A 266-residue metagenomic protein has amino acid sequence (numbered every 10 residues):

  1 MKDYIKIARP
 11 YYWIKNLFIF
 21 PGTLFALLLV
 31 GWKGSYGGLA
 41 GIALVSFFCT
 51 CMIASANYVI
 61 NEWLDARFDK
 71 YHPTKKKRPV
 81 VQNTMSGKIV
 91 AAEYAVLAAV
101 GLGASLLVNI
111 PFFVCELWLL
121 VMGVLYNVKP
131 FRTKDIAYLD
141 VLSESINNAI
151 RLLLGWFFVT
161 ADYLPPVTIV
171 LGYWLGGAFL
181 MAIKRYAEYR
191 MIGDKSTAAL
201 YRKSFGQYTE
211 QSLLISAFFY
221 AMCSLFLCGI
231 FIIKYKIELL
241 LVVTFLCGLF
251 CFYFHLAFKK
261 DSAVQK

Functional and structural regions predicted by a protein language model:
M1-K70, N83-V96: Topogenic membrane-insertion module of multi-pass membrane proteins
K2-W13, A149, L154-K266: C-terminal membrane-associated helical module and adjoining short loops/tails
K6-Y11, P79-A91, N109-F112, K134-L142 (+2 more regions): Short, amphipathic, aromatic/basic-enriched membrane-interface segments that mark the entry/exit of transmembrane
I14, F18-P21, L44-M52, A92-V100 (+7 more regions): Lipid-exposed faces of alpha-helical membrane segments in multi-pass integral membrane proteins
L24-F48, L102-V114, L152-G172, F226-L241: Helix-coil boundary and interhelical linker segments in multi-pass alpha-helical membrane proteins
C49-V81, R132-S143, F179-M191, C251-F252: Acidic (Asp/Glu-rich) catalytic motifs at the cytosolic membrane interface
W63-P73, A92-Y94, W118-K129, A178 (+2 more regions): Hydrophobic, membrane-facing alpha-helical anchors
A66, Y71-L117, L152, L164-A178 (+1 more regions): Multi-pass membrane catalytic core of lipid/isoprenoid biosynthesis enzymes
